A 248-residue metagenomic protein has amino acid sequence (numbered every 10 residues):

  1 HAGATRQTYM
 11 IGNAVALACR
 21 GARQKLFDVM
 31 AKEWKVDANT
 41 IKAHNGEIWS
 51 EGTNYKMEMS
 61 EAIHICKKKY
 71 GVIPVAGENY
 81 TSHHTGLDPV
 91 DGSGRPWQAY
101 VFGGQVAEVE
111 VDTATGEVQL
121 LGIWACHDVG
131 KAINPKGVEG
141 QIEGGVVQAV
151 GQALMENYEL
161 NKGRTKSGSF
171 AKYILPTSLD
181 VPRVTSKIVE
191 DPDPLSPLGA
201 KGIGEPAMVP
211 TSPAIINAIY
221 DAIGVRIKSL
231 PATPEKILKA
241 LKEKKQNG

Functional and structural regions predicted by a protein language model:
H1-G248: C-terminal catalytic domains of large/alpha subunits in multi-subunit enzymes
